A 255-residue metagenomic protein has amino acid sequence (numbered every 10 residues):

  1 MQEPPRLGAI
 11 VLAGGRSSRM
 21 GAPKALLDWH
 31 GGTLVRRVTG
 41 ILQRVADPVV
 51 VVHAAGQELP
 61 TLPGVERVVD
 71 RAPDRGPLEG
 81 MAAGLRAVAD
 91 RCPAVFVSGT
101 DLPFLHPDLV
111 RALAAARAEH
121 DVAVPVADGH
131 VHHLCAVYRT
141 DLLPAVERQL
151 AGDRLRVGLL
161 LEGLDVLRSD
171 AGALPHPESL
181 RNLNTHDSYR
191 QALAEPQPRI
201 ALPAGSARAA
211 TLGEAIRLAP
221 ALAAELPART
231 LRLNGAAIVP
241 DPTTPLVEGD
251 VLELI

Functional and structural regions predicted by a protein language model:
Q2-L134, T140-D141, E147-R154, E162-E178: Nucleotide and nucleotide-moiety/phosphate-recognizing core
K24, A55, R71-A72, D187 (+2 more regions): Short, well-ordered turn and helix-capping elements at secondary-structure junctions
A25, L34, S188, E214-R217: Residue-level recognition of oxygen-bearing side chains
R139, T185: Short, conserved phosphate/pyrophosphate- and ester-handling motifs at nucleotide-, phospho-/glycolipid
P144-R148, D187-L193: Short amphipathic alpha-helices within nucleic acid-binding modules
V157, R181-N184: An accessory alpha-helical subdomain
R190-I255: Ubiquitin-like/PB1-type beta-grasp interaction modules and other compact soluble beta-rich domains
